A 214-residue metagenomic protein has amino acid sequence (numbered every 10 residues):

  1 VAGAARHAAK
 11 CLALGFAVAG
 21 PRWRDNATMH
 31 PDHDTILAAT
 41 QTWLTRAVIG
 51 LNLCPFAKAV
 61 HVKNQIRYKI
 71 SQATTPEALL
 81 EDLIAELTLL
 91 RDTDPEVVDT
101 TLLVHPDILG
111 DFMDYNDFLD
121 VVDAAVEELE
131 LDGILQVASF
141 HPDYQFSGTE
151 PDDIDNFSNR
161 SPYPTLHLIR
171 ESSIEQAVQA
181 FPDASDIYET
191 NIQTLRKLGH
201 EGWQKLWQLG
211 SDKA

Functional and structural regions predicted by a protein language model:
M29-A214: Expand to "…catalyze enediolate/carbanion chemistry for C-C bond making/breaking, isomerization, decarboxylation
